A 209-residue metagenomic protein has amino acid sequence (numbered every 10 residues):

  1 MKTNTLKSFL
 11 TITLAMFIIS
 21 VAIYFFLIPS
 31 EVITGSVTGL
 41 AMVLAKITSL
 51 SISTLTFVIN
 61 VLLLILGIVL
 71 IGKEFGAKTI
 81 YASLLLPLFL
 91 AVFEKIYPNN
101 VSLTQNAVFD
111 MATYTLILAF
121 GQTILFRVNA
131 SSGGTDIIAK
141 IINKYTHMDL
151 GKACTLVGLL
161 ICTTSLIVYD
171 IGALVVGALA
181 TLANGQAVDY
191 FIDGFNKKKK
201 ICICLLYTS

Functional and structural regions predicted by a protein language model:
M1-T5: Short, Lys/Arg-rich, polar N-terminal cytosolic tail immediately upstream of the first transmembrane signal-anchor
V32-A41, I96-T104, S132: Membrane-interface helix termini and inter-helical loops of multi-pass transporters
G39-K46, D136-K144: Short amphipathic alpha-helical coupling elements at transmembrane boundaries
I47-V58, A107-A112: Structural signature of hydrophobic alpha-helical transmembrane segments
L63-E74, V128, D136, K140: C-terminal ends of transmembrane helices
L84, L88-V92, I96, A107-V128: Mid-bilayer segments of alpha-helical transmembrane spans in multi-pass integral membrane proteins that mediate
A119-Q122, F126, I137-K197: Alpha-helical transmembrane segments and adjacent TM-loop junctions that form the membrane-embedded core of multi-pass
Y207-T208: Conserved small/polar residues in nucleotide/adenosyl-binding loops
